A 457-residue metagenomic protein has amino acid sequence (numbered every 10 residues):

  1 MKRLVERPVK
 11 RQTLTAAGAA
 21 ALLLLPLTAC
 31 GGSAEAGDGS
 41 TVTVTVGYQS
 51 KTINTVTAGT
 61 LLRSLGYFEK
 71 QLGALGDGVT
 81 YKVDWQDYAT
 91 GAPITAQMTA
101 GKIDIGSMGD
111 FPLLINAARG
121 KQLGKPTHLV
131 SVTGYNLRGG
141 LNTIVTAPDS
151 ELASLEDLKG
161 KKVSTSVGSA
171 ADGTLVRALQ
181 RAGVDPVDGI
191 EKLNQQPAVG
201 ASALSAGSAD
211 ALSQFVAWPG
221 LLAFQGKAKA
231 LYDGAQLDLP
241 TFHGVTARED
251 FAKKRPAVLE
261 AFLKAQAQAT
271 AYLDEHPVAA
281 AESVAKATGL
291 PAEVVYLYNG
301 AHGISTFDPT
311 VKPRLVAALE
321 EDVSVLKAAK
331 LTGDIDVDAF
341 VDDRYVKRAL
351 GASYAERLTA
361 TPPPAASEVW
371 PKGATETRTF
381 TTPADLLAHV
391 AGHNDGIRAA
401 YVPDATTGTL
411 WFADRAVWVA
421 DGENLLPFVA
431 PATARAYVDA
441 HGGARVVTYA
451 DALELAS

Functional and structural regions predicted by a protein language model:
L25-A29: C-terminal motif of bacterial Sec signal peptides marking the signal peptidase cleavage site
G31-A34: Bacterial signal peptide processing site
G37-P186, E191-Q195, D210, L239: Short, glycine-/small- and polar/acidic-enriched structural segments that line small-molecule recognition paths
I53, R255-G333: Secondary-structure end/capping motifs
D110-Q122, V176, A209-A228, A318 (+1 more regions): A ligand-binding cleft/hinge motif common to bilobed small-molecule-binding domains
L141-E151, T241-A257, V419-D421: A bilobed periplasmic-binding-protein/Venus flytrap-type ligand-binding module shared by bacterial periplasmic
K192, A198-K286, A384, A391-A400 (+1 more regions): Pocket-lining segment of extracytoplasmic ligand-binding domains
K327-P363: Conserved C-terminal helix/tail region of periplasmic/extracytoplasmic solute-binding proteins
